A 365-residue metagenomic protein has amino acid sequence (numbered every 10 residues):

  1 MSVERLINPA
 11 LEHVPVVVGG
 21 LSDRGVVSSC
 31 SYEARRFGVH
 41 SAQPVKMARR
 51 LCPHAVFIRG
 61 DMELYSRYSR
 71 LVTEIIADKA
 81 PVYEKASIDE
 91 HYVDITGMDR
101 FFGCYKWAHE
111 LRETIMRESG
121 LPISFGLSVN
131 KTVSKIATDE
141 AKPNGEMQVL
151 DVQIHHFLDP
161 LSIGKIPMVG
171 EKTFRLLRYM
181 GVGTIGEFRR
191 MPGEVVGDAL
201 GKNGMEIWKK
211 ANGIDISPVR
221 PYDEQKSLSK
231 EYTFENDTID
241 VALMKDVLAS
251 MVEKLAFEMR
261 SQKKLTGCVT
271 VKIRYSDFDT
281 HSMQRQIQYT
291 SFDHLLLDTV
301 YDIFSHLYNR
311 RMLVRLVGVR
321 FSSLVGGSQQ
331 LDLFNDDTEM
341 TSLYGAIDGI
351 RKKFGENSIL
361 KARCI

Functional and structural regions predicted by a protein language model:
M1-A199, N203-E206, V219, F257 (+2 more regions): Gly/Gly-Pro- and Ser/Thr-rich, intrinsically disordered tail segments characteristic of DNA damage-repair and tolerance
D23-G25, N130, S276-T280, L324-G327: Short, charged/polar surface micro-motifs in flexible loops or helix N-caps
F57, D279-M283, S328-Q330: Short small-residue beta-strand/loop micro-motif enriched in glycine and branched aliphatics
A86-E90, S128-K131, K264-C268, M312-L316: Short Gly/Ser/Thr- and Asp/Glu-enriched loop/turn motifs at secondary-structure junctions
P122-S124, T270, L316-G318: Residues at or immediately flanking beta-strands
T173-V314: DNA-contacting surface of Y-family translesion DNA polymerases
R285-I365: Acidic, metal-coordinating catalytic segment for phosphate/diphosphate chemistry, firing primarily on the Nudix
